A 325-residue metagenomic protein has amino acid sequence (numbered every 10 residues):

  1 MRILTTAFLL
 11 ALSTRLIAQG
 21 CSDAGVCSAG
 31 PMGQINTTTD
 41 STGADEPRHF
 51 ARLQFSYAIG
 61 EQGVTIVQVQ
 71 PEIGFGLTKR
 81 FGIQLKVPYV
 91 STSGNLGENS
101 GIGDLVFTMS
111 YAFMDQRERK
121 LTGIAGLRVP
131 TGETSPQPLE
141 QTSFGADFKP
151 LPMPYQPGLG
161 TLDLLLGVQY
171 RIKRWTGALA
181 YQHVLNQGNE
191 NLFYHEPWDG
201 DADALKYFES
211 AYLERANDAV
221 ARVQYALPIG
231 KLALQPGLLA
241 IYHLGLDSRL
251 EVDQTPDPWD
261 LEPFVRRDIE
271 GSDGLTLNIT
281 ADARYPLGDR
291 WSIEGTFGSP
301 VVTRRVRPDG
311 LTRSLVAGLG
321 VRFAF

Functional and structural regions predicted by a protein language model:
I17-Q54, I59-E61, E133: Outer-membrane beta-barrel biogenesis signature
H49-Q54, I59, W198-F325: Outer membrane beta-barrel transmembrane domains
A58-G60, K86, V90-T92, R128-T134 (+6 more regions): Structural signature of outer-membrane beta-barrel domains
G63-Q68, V90-I102, T134-T142, A180-Q182 (+3 more regions): Outer-membrane beta-barrel translocator domains and adjoining extracellular loop/strand segments of Gram-negative
T65-V69, S100-L105, R119, G158-L164 (+5 more regions): Residues that define the transmembrane beta-barrel architecture of outer-membrane proteins
F75, Y111-F113, L127, V168-I172 (+3 more regions): Residue-level signature of outer-membrane beta-barrel architecture
R80-L85, R117-L121, K173-L179, K231-L234 (+1 more regions): Repeated loop/turn-to-beta-strand initiation elements of outer-membrane beta-barrel proteins
N99-S210, P263-R267, G271: Outer-membrane pore/translocation modules
